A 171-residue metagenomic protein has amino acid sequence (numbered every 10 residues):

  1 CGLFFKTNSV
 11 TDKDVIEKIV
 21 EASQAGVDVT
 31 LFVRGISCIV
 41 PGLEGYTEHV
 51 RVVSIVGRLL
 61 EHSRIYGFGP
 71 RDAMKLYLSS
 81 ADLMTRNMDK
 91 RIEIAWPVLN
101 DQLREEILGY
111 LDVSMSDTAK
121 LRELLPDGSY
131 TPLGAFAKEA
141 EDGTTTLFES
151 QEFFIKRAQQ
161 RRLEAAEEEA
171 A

Functional and structural regions predicted by a protein language model:
C1-A171: PLD/PLD-like phosphodiesterase catalytic module centered on the HKD motif
